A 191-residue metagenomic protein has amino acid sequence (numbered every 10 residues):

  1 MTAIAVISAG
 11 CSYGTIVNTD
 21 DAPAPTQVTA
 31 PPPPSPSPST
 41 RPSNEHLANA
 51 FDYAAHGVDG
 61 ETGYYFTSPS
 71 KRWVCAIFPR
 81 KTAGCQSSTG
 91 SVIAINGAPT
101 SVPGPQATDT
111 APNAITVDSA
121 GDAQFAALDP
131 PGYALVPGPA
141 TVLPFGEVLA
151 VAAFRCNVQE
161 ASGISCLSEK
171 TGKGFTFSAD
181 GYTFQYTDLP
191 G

Functional and structural regions predicted by a protein language model:
M1-T2: N-terminal export and membrane-targeting signals
I7-G10: C-terminal motif of bacterial Sec signal peptides marking the signal peptidase cleavage site
S12-T15: Bacterial signal peptide processing site
T29-A55, T82-L143, A179-G191: A low-complexity, Ser/Thr/Gly/Pro-enriched, surface-exposed linker/loop concept that marks segments flanking
G60-S70, G146-A150: Extracellular glycan-recognition/adhesion modules and their associated mucin-like linkers
P139, E147-G191: Extracellularly exposed regions in secreted/surface proteins, prominently low-complexity, repeat-rich
